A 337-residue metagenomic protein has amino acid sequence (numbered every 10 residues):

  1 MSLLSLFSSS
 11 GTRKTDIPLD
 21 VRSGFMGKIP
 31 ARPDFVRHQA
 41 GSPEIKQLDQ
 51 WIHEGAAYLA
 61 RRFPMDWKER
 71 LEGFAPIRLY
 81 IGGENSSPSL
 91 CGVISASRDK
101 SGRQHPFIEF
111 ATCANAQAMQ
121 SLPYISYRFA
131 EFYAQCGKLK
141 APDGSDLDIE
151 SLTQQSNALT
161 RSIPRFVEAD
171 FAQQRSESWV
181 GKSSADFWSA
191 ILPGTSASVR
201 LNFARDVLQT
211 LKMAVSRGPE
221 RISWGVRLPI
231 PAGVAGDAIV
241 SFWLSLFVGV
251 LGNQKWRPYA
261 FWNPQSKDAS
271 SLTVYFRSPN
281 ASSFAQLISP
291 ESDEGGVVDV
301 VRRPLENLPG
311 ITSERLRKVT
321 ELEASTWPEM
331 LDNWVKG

Functional and structural regions predicted by a protein language model:
L3-P30, A40, S87-G337: Extended, well-ordered protein cores
I17-Y80: N-terminal ordered "arm"
I81-N85: Short acidic, glycine-rich loop/turn motifs
